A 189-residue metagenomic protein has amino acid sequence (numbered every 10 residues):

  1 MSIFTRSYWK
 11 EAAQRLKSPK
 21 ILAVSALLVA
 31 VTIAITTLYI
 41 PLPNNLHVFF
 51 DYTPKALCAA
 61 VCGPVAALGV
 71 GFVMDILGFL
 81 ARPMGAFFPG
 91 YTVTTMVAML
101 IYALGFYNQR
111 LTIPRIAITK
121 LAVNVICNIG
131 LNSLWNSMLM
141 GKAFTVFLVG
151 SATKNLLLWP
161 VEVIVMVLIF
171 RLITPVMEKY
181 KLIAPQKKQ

Functional and structural regions predicted by a protein language model:
M1-Q189: Loop-helix junctions at membrane interfaces
